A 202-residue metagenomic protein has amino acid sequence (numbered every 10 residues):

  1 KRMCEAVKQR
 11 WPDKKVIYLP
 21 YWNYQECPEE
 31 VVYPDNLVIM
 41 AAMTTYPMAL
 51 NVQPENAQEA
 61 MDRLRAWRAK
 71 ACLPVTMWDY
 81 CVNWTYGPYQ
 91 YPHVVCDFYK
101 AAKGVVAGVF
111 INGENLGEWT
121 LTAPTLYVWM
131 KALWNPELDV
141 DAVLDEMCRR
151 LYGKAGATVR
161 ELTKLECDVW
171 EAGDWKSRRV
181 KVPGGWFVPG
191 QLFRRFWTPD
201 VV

Functional and structural regions predicted by a protein language model:
K1-D145, R150-L151, F196: Catalytic-core regions of glycoside hydrolase
G104-A107, K131-V202: Catalytic domains of carbohydrate-active enzymes that cleave complex glycans
